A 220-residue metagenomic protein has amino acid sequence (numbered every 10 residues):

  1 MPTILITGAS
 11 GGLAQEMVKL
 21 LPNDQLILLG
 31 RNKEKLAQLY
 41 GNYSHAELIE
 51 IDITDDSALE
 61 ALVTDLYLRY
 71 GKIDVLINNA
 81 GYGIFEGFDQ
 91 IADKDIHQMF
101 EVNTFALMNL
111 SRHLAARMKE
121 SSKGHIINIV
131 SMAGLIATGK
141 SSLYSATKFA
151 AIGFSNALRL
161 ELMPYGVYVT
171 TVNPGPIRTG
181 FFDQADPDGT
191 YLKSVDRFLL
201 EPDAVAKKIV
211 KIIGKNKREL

Functional and structural regions predicted by a protein language model:
S10-G11: Conserved glycine-rich cofactor-binding loop
P22-Q38: Conserved glycine-rich Rossmann-like NAD(P)H-binding loop of the short-chain dehydrogenase/reductase
I51-A61, D93: The beta1-alpha1 cofactor-binding region of Rossmann-like NAD(H)/NADP(H)-dependent oxidoreductases
G87-F88, A92-H97: Substrate-binding pocket helix/loop in short-chain dehydrogenase/reductase
S111, T147: Active-site helix of classical SDR
S131: Residue(s) in the substrate-gating loop at a strand-loop-helix junction that position the organic substrate next
E161-L220: SDR active-site lid
